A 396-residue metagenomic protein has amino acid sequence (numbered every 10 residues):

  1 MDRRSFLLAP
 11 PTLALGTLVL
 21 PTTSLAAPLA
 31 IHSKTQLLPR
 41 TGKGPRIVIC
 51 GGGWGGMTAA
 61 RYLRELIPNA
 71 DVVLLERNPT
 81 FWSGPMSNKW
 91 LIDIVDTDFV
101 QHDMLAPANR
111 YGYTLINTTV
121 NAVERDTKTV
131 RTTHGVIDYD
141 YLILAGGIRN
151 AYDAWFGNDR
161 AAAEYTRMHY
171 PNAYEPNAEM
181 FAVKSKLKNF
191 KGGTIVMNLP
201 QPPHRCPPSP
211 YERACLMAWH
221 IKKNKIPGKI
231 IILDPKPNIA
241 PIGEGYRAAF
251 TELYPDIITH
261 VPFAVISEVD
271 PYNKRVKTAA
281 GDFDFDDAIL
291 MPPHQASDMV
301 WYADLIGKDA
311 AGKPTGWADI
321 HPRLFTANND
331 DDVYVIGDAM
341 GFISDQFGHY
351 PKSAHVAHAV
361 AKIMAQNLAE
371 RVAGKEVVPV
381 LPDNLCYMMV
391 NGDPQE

Functional and structural regions predicted by a protein language model:
M1-A14: N-terminal secretory signal peptides and thylakoid transit peptides that target proteins across membranes
L29, K34-T114, Q201-I242: Beta1-alpha1 glycine-rich phosphate/pyrophosphate-binding loop at the start of Rossmann-like nucleotide-binding domains
N69, R110-V123, T129-V130, I137 (+2 more regions): A Rossmann-like FAD-binding core segment of flavoenzymes
T132, L144-A145, M197, L290-M291: Redox-cofactor binding/interface segments in oxidoreductases and associated redox assembly factors
G147-N224: Glycine-rich dinucleotide-binding loop and its adjacent helix/turn
R160-N189, D286-D287, M291-A357: FAD-site-proximal beta/loop scaffold in flavoenzymes
A365-E396: C-terminal, flexible cofactor-proximal segment of oxidoreductases
